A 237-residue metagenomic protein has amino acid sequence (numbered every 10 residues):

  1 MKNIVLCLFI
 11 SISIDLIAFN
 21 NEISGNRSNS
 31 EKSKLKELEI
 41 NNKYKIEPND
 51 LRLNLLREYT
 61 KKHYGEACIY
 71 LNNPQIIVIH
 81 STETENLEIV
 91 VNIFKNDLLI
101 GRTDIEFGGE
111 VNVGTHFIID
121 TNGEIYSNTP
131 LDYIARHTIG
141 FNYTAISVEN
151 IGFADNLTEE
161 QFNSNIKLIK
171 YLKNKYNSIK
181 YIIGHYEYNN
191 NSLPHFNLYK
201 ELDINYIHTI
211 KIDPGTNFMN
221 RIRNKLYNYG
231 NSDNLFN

Functional and structural regions predicted by a protein language model:
M1-N20: Classical Sec-dependent N-terminal signal peptides that target proteins to the secretory pathway
F19-L53, A154-N237: Basic/polar, cationic surfaces and motifs that engage anionic cell-wall and phosphate/carboxylate ligands
F19-T138: N-terminal catalytic cores of peptidoglycan-degrading enzymes
Y64-E66, G114-T115, N150-E159: Second-shell loop/turn segments in exported
Y70-N72, E110, F141, A154-N165: Solvent-exposed, acidic/flexible segments
I76, A145-S147, Y181: Structural preference for beta-strand elements that scaffold enzyme active sites
T82-E83, F141-D155: Cell-envelope and extracellular/periplasmic
